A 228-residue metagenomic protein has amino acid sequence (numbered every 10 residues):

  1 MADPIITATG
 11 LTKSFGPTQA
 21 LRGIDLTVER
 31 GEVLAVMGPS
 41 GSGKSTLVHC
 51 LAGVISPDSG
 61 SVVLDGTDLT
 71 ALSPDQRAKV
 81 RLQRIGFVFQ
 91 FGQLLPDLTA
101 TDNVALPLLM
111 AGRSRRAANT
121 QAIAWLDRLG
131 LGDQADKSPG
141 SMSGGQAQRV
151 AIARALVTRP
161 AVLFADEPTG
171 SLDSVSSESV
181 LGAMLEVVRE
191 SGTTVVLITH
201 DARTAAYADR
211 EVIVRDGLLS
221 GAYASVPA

Functional and structural regions predicted by a protein language model:
M1-T12, S220-A228: ABC-family P-loop ATPase nucleotide-binding domain
P4-V214: ABC family nucleotide-binding domain
E211-Y223: H-loop (His-switch) and adjacent beta-strand-loop-beta switch element of ABC-type ATPase nucleotide-binding domains
